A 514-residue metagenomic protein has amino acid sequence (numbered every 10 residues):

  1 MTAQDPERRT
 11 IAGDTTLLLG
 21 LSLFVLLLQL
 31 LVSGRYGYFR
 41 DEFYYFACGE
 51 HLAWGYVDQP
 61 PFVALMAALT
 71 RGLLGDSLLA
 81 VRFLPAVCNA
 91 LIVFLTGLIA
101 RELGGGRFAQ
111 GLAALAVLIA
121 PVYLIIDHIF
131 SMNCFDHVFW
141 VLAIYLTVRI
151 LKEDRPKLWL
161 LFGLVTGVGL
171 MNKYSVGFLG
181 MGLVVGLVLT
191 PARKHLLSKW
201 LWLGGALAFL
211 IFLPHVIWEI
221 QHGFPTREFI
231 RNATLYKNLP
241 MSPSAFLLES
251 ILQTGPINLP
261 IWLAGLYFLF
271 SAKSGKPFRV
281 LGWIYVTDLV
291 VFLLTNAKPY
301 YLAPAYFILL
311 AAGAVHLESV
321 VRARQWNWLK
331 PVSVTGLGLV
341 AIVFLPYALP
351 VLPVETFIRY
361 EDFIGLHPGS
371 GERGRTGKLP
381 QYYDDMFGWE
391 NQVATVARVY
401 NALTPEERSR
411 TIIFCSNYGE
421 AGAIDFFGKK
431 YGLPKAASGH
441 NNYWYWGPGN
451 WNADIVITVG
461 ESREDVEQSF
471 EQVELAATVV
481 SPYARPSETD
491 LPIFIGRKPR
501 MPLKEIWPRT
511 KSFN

Functional and structural regions predicted by a protein language model:
T15-L19, T96-I119, V138: Transmembrane-helix signature of polytopic, membrane-embedded enzymes that assemble or transfer cell-envelope glycans
L19, F83-G104, L142, L146: Transmembrane-helix motifs of polytopic, lipid-linked glycan transferases
S22, A113-P121, T166, L170: Short helix- or helix-capping micro-motifs that position conserved polar/aromatic residues at function-defining sites
V32-Y45, G55-L69, G75-L79, G223: Extracytoplasmic catalytic/substrate-binding loops of multi-pass membrane glycan-assembly enzymes
E50, A116, F135-K152, L158-T166 (+1 more regions): Specific aromatic-rich, kink-prone transmembrane helix
R101-G104, A143-W159, L266-S274: Membrane-interface transmembrane helices that cradle and orient dolichyl/undecaprenyl
H128-D136: Short acidic/glycine- and proline-prone juxtamembrane loop motifs at membrane-interface regions of multi-pass membrane
G177-F278, F292, P346-V351: Transmembrane-lumen/periplasm boundary regions of multi-pass, lipid-linked membrane glycan transferases
